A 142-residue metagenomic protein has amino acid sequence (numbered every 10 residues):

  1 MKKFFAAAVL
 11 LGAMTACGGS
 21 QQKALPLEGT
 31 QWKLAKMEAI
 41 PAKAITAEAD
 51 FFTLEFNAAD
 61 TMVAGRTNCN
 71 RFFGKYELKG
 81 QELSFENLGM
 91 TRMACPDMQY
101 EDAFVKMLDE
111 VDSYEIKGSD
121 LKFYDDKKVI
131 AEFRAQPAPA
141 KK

Functional and structural regions predicted by a protein language model:
F4-M14: Sec-dependent N-terminal signal peptides
C17-K142: Lipid interaction determinants
